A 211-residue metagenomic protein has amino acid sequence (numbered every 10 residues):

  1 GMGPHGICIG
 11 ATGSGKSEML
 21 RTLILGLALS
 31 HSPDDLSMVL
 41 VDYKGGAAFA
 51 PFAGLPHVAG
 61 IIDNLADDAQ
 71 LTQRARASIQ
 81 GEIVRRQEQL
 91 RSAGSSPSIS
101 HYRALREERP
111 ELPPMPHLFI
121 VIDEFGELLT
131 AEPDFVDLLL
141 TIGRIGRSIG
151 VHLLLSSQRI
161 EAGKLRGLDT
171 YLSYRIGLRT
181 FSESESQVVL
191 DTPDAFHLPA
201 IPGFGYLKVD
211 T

Functional and structural regions predicted by a protein language model:
G1-S96, P110-V188, F196-P199: P-loop NTPase catalytic phosphate-binding loop
A104-L105, F204: Charged, S/T/P/E/Q/K/R-rich helical and low-complexity scaffolding segments
H197-T211: Conserved AAA+ ATPase small/helical "lid" subdomain
